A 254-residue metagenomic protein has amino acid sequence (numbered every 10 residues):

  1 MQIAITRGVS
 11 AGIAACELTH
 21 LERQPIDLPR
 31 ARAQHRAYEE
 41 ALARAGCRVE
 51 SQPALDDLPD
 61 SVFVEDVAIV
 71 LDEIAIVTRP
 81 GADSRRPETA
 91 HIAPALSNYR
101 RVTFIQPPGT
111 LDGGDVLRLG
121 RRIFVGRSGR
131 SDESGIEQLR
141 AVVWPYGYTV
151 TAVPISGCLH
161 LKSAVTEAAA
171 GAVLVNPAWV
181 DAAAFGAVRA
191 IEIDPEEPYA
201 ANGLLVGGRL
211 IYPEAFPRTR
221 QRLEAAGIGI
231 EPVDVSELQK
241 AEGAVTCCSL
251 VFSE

Functional and structural regions predicted by a protein language model:
M1-E254: The feature marks the mature, well-folded catalytic cores of soluble enzymes
